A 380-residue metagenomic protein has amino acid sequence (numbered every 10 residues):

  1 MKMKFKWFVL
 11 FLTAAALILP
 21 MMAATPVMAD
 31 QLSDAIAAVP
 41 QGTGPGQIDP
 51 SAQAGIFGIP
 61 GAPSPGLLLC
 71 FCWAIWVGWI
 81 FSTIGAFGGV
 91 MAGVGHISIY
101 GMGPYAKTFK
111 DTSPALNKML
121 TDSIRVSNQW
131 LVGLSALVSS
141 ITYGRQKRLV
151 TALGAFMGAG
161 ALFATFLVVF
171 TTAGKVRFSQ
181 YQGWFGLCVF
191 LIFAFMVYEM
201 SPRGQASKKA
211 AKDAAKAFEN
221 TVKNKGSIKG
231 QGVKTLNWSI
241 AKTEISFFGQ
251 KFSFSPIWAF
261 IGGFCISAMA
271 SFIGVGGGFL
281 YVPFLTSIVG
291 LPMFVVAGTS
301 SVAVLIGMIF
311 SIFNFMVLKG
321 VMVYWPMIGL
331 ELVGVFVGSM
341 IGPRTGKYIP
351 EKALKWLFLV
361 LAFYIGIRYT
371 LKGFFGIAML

Functional and structural regions predicted by a protein language model:
K2-S82, S98, G103-S113, K118 (+3 more regions): Juxtamembrane transmembrane-helix boundary motif
C70, M91, V132, A259 (+3 more regions): Conserved active-site and cofactor/substrate-binding residues in soluble primary-metabolism enzymes
I75, M102-K107, R125-S139, E199-M200 (+4 more regions): Hydrophobic alpha-helical transmembrane segments
T83-Y100, K107, L120-S127, L149-A155 (+2 more regions): Short, non-helical or kinked segments that cap or interrupt transmembrane helices
G95, R125-V132, G158-L162, S267 (+3 more regions): Transmembrane helix-bundle signature of multi-pass membrane transporters/permeases
A268, F272, G276, I288-P292 (+2 more regions): Alpha-helix capping/termination and helix-coil
